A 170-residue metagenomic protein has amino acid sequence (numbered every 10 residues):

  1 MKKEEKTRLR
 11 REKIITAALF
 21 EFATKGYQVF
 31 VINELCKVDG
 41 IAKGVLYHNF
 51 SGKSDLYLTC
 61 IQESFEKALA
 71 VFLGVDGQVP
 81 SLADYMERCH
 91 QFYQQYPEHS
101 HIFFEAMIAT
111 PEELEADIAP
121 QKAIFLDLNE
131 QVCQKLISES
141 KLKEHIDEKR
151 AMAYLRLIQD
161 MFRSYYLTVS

Functional and structural regions predicted by a protein language model:
M1-L9: N-terminal intrinsically disordered/low-complexity leader segments
K13, E21-D55, T59: Helix-turn-helix
A17-E21, F92: Short amphipathic alpha-helical elements of helix-turn-helix/winged-helix folds
T24-Q28, Y96, E139: Short coil/turn segments at alpha/beta junctions that flank glycine-rich nucleotide-binding fingerprints
T59, F72-E98, E148-L155: Hydrophobic alpha-helical connector segments
Q62-A68: Short, basic, alpha-helical segments at the C-terminal edge of helix-turn-helix-like DNA-binding modules
L69, E113-K141, K149-A153, L157-S164: Amphipathic alpha-helical packing segments from all-alpha helical-bundle domains
H90-E130: Short secondary-structure transition hinges
